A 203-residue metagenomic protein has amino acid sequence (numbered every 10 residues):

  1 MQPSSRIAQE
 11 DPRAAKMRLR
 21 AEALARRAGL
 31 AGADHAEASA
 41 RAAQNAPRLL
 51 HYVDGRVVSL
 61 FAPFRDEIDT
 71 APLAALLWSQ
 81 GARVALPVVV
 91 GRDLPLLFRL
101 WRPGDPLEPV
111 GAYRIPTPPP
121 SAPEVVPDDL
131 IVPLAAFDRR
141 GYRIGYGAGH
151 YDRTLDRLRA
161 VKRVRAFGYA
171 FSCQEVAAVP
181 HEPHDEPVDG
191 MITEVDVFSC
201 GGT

Functional and structural regions predicted by a protein language model:
M1-A14, R18, A25-G29, S121-L130 (+2 more regions): Surface-exposed, charge/polar-rich loops and edge strands
Q2-D128: N-terminal active-site beta-alpha-beta segment that forms phosphate/nucleotide-binding and substrate-recognition loops
F64-D66, A135-R139: Short glycine-rich anion-binding loops that position phosphate/pyrophosphate groups of nucleotides and phosphorylated
E67, G91, Y151, C173-Q174: Alpha-helix N-cap/helix-start and coil->helix boundary motif
I115-T117, P133-A136: A structured binding-face within diverse protein domains that lines the active/interaction site
